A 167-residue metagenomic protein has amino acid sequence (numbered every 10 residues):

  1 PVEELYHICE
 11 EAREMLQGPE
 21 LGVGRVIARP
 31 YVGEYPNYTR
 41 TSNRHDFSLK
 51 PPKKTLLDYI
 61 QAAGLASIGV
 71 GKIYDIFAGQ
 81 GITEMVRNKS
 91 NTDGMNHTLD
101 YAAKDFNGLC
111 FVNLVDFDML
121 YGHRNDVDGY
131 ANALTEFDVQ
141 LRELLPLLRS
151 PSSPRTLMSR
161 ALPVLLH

Functional and structural regions predicted by a protein language model:
P1-H167: Feature captures the catalytic ectodomains and active-site-proximal regions of enzymes that hydrolyze or transfer
